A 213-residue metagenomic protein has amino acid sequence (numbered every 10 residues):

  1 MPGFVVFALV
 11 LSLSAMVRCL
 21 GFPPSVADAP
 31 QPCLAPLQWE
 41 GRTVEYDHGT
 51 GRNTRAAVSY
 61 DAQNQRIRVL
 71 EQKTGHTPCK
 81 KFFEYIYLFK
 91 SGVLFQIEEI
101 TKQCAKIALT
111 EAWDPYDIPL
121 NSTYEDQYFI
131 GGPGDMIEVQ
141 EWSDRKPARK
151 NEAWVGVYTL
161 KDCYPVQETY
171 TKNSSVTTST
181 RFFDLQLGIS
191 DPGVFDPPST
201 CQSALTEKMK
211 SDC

Functional and structural regions predicted by a protein language model:
P2-V5, A15-P30, P119-E138, A148-W154 (+1 more regions): Non-transmembrane domains of secretory- and envelope-associated proteins
G21, A35, K81, Q96 (+3 more regions): Disulfide-rich extracellular modules and peptides
F22-G51, Q65-L70, L94: A short, Trp-centered hydrophobic/proline-enriched beta-strand micro-motif
L34-Q38, S59-R68, Y85-V93, D135-I137 (+2 more regions): Short, solvent-exposed coil/turn segments at beta-strand boundaries
W39-V44, E111-P115, K208-C213: Extracellular/mature segments of secreted proteins
G41-Y46, R68-T74, V139-R149, V166-T171: Short beta-strand segments that buttress and anchor functional surface loops
E45-D61, A153: Short, solvent-exposed loop/hinge segments that bridge or flank secondary-structure elements
R55-N121, T171-R181: An acidic-aromatic
